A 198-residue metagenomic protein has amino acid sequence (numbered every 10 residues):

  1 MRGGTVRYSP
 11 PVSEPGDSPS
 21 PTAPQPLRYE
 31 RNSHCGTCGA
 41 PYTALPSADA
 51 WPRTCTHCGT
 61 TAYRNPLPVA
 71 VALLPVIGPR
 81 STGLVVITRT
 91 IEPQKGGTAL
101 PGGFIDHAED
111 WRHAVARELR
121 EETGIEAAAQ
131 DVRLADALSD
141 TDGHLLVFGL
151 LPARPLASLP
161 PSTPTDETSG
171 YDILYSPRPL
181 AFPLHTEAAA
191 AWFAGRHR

Functional and structural regions predicted by a protein language model:
R2-R31, L134-A135, G195-R198: A broadly conserved sequence feature marking short terminus-proximal activation segments in nucleic acid-centric
P24-A72: Acidic, metal-coordinating catalytic segment for phosphate/diphosphate chemistry, firing primarily on the Nudix
L27, L73, P160-P164: Short secondary-structure boundary/capping segments
A50, N65-V69, S81, P93-K95 (+2 more regions): Short connector loops at helix/strand junctions that flank enzyme active sites, especially segments positioning acidic
V71, L84-T88, F148: Beta-strand scaffold of nucleotide-dependent catalytic cores
L74-P75, V86, L151, I173: Conserved hydrophobic "DFG−1" position in protein kinase catalytic cores
V76-E121: Conserved Nudix-box catalytic region and its N-terminal flanking loop in Nudix hydrolases and closely related
I105-G195: Unchanged
